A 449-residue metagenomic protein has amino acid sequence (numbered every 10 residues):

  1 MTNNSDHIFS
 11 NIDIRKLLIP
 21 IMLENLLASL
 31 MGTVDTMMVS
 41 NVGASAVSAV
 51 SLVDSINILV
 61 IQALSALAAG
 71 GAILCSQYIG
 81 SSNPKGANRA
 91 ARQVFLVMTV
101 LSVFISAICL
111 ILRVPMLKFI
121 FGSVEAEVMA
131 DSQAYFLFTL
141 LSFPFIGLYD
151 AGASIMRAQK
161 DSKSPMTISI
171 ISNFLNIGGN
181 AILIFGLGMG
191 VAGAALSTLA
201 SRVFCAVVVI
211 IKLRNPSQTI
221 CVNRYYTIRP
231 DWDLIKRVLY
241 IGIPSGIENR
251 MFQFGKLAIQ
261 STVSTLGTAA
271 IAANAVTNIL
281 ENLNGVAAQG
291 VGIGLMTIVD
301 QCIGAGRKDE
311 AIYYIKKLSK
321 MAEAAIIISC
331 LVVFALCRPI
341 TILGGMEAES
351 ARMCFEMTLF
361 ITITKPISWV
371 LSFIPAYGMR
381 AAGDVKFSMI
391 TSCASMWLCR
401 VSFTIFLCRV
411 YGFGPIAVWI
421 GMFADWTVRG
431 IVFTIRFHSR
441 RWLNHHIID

Functional and structural regions predicted by a protein language model:
M1-I21, C75-S142, G186-I243, V299-K365 (+1 more regions): Short alpha-helical transmembrane segments in multi-pass integral membrane proteins
S5-M37, N41-V42, I58-G70, L74 (+5 more regions): N-terminal transmembrane alpha-helices
K16-D35, F138, S172, S201-C205 (+4 more regions): Transmembrane helical elements of multi-pass membrane transporters/channels
N25-S29, Q62, S102, S106 (+13 more regions): Residue-level hotspots within the lipid-embedded alpha helices of multi-pass solute transporters
L26, L30-S48, L117-A126, I182-M189 (+4 more regions): Helix-terminus/linker motif at the lipid-water interface of multi-pass membrane proteins
A44-S55, S132, F136, A195 (+4 more regions): Small-residue hotspots at the loop-to-helix junctions and early N-terminal turns of transmembrane alpha-helices
V47-A107, I146-P165, I271-C337, W369-C393: Small-residue-rich hydrophobic transmembrane alpha-helices
A68, F138-R157, P165-N173, A194-V209 (+5 more regions): Short runs within selected transmembrane alpha-helices of multi-pass transporters and secretion channels
